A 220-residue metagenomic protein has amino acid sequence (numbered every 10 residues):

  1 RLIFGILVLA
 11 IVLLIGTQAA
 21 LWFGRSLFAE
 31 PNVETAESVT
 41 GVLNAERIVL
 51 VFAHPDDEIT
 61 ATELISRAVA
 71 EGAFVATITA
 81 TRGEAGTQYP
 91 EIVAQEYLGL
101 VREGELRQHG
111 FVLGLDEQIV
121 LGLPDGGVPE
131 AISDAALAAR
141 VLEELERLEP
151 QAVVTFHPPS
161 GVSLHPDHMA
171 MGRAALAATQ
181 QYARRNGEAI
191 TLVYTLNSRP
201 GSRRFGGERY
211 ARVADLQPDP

Functional and structural regions predicted by a protein language model:
R1-V51, A135-P220: Metal-dependent de-N-acetylase/amidase catalytic core
A36-E37, R47-A53, I59-E96: ATP-dependent adenylation/pyrophosphate-handling site
P55-D57, R82-G86, L123-V128, P159-V162 (+1 more regions): Solvent-exposed loop/turn segments at secondary-structure junctions within structured extracellular/periplasmic domains
D56, T81, L106, Q118 (+3 more regions): Divalent metal-coordination and catalytic microenvironments
T62-A70, G104-R107, V141-E146: Short amphipathic alpha-helices and their capping/turn segments at secondary-structure boundaries
A80-T81, F111-P124: A conserved beta-strand->alpha-helix junction
E84-V101, P124-E130, D134-A135: Acidic/histidine-rich helix-loop elements that form or flank divalent-metal/phosphate-binding sites at the catalytic
G99-R107, G172: Short, surface-exposed alpha-helical segments at coil->helix boundaries
